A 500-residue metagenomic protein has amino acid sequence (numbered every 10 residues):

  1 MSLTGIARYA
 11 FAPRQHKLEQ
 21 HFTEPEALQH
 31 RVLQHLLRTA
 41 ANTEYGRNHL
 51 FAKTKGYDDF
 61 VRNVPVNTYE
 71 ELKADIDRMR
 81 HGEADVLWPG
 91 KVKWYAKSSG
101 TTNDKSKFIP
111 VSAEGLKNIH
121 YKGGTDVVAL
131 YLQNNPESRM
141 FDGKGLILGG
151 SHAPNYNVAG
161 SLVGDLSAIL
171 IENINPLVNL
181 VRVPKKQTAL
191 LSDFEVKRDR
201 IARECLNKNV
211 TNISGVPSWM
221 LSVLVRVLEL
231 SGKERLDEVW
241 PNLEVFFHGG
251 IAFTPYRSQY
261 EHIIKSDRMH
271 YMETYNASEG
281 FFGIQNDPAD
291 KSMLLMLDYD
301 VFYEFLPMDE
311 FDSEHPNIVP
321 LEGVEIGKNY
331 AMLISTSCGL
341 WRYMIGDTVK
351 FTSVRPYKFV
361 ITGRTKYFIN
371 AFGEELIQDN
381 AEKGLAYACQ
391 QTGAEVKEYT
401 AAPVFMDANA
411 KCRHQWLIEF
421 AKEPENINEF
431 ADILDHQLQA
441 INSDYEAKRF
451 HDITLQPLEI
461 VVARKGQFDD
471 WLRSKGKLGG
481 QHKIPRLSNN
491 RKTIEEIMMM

Functional and structural regions predicted by a protein language model:
M1-A52, F60-N67, D75-R78, G82 (+1 more regions): Active-site glycine/GP-rich loop and adjacent strand/helix microenvironment that borders small-molecule binding pockets
A27, R31-A96, S106-V111, N118 (+2 more regions): Active-site diphosphate/adenylate-binding microenvironment
A84-D85, D104-G115, E238, V245 (+1 more regions): Non-catalytic, beta-rich accessory domains that mediate macromolecular interactions or localization
S98-T102: Hydrophobic alpha-helical segments that mediate membrane insertion or helix-helix packing
K105, F141-G143, N242-L243, M269: Short coil/turn connectors at secondary-structure junctions
E114-K117, E423-P424: Short strand->helix junction
L130-P176: Conserved AMP-binding loop of ANL adenylate-forming enzymes
